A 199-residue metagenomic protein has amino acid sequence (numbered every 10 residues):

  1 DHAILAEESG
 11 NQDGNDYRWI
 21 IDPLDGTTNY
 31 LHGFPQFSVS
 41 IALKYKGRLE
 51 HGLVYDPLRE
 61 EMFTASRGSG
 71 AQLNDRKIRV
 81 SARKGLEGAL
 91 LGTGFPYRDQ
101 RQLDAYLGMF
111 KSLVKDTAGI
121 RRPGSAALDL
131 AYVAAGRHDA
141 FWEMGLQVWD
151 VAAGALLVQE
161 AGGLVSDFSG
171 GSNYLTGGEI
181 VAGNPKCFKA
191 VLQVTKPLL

Functional and structural regions predicted by a protein language model:
D1-K46, L53: Flexible, acidic active-site loops/lids enriched in D/E/S/T/G that coordinate Mg2+ and/or position polar
A3, S9, G162-E179, N184: Acidic, metal-binding active-site segment of PIN/NYN-like and related structure-specific nucleases
D13-Y17, L86, A134-R137, L175-G177: A short, glycine/Asx- and small/polar-enriched loop/turn that sits immediately N-terminal to a beta-strand
T27, D56, V158: Conserved G/P- and acidic residue-centered "switch" motifs that form tight phosphate/ATP-binding loops in soluble
A42-L130, G177-L199: Acidic beta-strand-loop-alpha-helix segment within the catalytic core of divalent metal-dependent phosphate-processing
Y132-A135, A155-E160: Hydrophobic residues within well-ordered alpha-helices
A135-A140, G163-L164: Alpha-to-beta junction loops
D139-V148: Active-site neighborhoods of divalent-metal-dependent phosphate/nucleic-acid chemistry enzymes
